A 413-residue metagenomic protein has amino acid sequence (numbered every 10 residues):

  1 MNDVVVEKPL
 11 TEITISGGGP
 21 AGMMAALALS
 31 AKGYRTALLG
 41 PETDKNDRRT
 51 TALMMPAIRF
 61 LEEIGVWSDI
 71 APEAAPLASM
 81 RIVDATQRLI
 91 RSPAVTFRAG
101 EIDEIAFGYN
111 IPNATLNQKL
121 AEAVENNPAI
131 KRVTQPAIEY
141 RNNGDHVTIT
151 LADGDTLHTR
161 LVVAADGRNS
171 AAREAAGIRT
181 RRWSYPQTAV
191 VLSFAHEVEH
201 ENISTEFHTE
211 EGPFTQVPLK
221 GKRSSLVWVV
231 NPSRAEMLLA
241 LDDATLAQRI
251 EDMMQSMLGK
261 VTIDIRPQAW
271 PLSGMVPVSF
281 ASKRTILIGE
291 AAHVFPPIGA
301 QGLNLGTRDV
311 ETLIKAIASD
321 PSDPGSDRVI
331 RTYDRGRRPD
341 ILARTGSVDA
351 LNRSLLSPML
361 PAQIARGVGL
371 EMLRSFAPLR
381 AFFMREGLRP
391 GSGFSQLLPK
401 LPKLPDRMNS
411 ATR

Functional and structural regions predicted by a protein language model:
M1-I13, A28-K32: Extreme N-terminal leader/targeting segments of oxidoreductases
V6-L10, I70-A175, W183-T188, D243 (+1 more regions): Conserved N-terminal helical subregion
G17-P20: Glycine-rich Rossmann-fold phosphate-binding loop(s) that bind the pyrophosphate of adenine dinucleotide cofactors
S30-R49: Glycine-rich FAD pyrophosphate-binding loop
T51-P72: N-terminal glycine-rich dinucleotide-binding loop that anchors FAD/FMN and/or NAD(P) in oxidoreductases
L61, H146-T148, L161-P267: Conserved FAD-binding catalytic core of PHBH/FMO-like flavoproteins
E236-D327: FAD/FMN-dependent oxidoreductases across multiple families
K315-R413: C-terminal helical "tail/cap" subdomain of flavin- and related membrane-associated enzymes
